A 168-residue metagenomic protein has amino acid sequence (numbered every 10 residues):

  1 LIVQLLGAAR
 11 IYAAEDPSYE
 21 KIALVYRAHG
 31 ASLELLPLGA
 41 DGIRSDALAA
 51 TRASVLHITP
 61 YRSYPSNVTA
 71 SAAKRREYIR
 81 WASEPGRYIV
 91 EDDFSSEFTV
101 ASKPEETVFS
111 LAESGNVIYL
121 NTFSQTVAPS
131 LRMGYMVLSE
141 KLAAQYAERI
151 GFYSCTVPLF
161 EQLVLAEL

Functional and structural regions predicted by a protein language model:
L1-P85, E97-F98, K103-L111, G115: Conserved core of the PLP fold type I
E15, L36, V90-E91, L120: Generic beta-sheet signal
D16, E20-V25, I89, T99 (+2 more regions): A generic "structured core" feature
G30, P60, Y64, V90 (+5 more regions): Generic, low-specificity signal for short hydrophobic/alpha-helical stretches with a mild N-terminal bias, encompassing
D93-S95: Conserved Walker B
I118-L168: PLP-dependent aminotransferase class I/II
